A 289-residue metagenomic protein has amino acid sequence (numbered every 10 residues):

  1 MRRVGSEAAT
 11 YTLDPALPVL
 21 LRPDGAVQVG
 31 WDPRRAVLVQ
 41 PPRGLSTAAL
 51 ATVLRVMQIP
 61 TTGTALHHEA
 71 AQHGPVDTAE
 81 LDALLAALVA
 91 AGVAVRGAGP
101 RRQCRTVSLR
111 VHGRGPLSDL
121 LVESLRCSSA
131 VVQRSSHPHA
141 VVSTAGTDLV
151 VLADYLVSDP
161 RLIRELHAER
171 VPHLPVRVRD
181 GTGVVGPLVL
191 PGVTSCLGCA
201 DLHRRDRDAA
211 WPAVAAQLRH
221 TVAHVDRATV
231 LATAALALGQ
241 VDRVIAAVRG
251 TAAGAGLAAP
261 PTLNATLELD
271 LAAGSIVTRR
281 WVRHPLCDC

Functional and structural regions predicted by a protein language model:
M1-C289: Adenine nucleotide-associated cytosolic modules
